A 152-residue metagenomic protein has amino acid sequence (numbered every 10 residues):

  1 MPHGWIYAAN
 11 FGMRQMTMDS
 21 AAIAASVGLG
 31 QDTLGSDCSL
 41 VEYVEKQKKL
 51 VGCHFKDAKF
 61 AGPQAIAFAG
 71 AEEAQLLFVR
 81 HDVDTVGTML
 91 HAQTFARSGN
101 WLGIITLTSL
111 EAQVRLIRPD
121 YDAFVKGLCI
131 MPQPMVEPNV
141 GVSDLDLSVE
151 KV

Functional and structural regions predicted by a protein language model:
M1-K49: Secretory pathway targeting signatures of secreted, lumenal, and periplasmic proteins
H3-W5, G103-V152: Surface-exposed amphipathic alpha-helical segments
M18-A21, T94-G99: Short glycine/proline-enriched loop/turn "hinge" motifs that connect secondary-structure elements and lie
I23-G28, E73-Q75, N100-T106: Glycine-rich, often proline-containing surface loops adjacent to acidic residues and nearby aromatics that form
G30-L34, D82-V83, S98-N100, L107-A112: Short, flexible beta-strand-to-coil junctions
D37, T85-V86, V114-R115: Loop/helix-junction capping segments adjacent to catalytic residues or to phosphate/diphosphate-binding pockets
K46-R97, D122, V142-V152: Signature of long, low-cysteine stretches enriched in small and polar/charged residues
